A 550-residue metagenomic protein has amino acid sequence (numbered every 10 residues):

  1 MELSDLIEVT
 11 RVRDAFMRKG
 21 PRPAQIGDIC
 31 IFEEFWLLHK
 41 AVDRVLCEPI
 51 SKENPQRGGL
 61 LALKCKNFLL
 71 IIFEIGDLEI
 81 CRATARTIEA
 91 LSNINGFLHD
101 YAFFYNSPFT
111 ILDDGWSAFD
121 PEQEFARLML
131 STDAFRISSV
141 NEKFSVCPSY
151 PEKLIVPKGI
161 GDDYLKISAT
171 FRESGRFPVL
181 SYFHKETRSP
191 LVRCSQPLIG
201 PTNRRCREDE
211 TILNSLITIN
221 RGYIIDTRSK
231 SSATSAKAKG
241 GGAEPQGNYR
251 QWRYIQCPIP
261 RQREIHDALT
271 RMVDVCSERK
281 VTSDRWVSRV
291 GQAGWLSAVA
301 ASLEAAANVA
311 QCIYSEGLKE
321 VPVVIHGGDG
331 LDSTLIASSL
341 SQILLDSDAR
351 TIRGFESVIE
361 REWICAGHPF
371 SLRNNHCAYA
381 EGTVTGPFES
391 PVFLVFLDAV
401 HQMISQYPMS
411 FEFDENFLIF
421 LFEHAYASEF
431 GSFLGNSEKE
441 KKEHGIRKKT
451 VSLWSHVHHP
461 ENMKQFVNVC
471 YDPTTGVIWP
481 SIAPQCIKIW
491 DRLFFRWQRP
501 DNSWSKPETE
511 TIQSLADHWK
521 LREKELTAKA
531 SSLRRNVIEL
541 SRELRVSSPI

Functional and structural regions predicted by a protein language model:
M1-V323, S339-I550: Cys-dependent protein tyrosine phosphatase-like superfamily
G328-Q342: Glycine-rich nucleophile elbow surrounding the catalytic serine of serine-hydrolase chemistry
